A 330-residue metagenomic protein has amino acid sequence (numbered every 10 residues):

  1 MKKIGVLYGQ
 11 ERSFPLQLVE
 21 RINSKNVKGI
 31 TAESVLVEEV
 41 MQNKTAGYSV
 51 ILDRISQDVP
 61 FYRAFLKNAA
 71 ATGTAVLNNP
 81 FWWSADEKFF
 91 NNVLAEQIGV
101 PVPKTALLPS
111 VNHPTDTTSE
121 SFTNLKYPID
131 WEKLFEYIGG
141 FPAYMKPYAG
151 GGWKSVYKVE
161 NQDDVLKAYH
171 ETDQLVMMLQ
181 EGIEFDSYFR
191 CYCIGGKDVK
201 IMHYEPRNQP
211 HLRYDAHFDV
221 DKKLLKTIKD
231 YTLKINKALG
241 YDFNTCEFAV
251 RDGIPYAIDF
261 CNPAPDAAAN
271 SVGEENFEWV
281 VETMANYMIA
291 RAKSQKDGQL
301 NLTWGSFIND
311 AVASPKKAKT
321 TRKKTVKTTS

Functional and structural regions predicted by a protein language model:
K2-Y8, A70-G73, F81-Y188, H217-D230 (+1 more regions): Active-site nucleotide/adenylate-binding loops and adjacent lid/helix of ATP-dependent enzymes
G9-F122: Conserved N-proximal alpha/beta basic substrate-recognition cap immediately N-terminal to, or forming the N-lobe
E11-R12, Q57-D58, W83, A149-G151 (+4 more regions): Short, solvent-exposed loop/turn segments at secondary-structure junctions
A46, V100, G139, Y241 (+1 more regions): Structured loop/turn residues at beta-strand edges in well-structured enzyme cores
D173-V176, G182-Y214, K229-T245, A249-Y256 (+1 more regions): Phosphate-binding core of ATP-grasp and ATP-grasp-like enzymes
P210-A257, E282-K296, L300-K319: A long amphipathic alpha-helix within ATP-dependent nucleotide-binding catalytic cores
A267-V281: Short, flexible active-site recognition loops that position polar ligands and cofactors
K317-S330: Intrinsically disordered, polybasic Lys/Arg-rich low-complexity tracts
